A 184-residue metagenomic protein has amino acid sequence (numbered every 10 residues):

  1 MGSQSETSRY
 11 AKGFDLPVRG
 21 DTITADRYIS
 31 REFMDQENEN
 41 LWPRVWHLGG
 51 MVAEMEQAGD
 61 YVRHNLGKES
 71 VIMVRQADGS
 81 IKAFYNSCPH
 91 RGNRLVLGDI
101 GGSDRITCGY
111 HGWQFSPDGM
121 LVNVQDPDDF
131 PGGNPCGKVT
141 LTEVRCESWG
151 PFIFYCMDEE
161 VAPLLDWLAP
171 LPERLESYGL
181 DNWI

Functional and structural regions predicted by a protein language model:
M1-S80, Q114-I184: Rieske [2Fe-2S] iron-sulfur-binding subdomain
D60-H111: Glycine-rich active-site/cofactor-binding loop and its immediate structural neighborhood
